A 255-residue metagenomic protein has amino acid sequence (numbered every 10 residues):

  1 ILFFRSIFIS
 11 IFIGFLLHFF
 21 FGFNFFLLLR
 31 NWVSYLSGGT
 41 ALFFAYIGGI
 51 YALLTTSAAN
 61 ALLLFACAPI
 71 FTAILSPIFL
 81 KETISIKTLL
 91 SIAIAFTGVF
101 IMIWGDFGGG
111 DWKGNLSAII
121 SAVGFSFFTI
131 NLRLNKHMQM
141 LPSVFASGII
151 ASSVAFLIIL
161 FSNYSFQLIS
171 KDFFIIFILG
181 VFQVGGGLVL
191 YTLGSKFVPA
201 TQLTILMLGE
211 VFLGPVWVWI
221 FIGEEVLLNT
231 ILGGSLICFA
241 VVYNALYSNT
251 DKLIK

Functional and structural regions predicted by a protein language model:
L2-F3, F26-W32, V99, W104-G124 (+2 more regions): Juxtamembrane helix-entry segments on the extracytoplasmic side of multipass membrane proteins
F3-F4, A61-C67, L132-S152, V184-I220: Helix-helix packing/entry segments at the starts of transmembrane helices
S6, W104, L208-K255: C-terminal-most transmembrane helix of multi-pass membrane proteins
S10-I13, T72-A73, F107-N163, I176 (+1 more regions): Transmembrane alpha-helical segments that form core, pore/gating elements of small-molecule transporters/exporters
F12, L17, G49, A68-L90 (+1 more regions): C-terminal transmembrane-helix exit sites in multi-pass transporters
I13, L17, L42, L75 (+4 more regions): Hydrophobic transmembrane alpha-helices of multi-pass small-molecule transport proteins
F20-N60, F65, I101, G180-V198: Specific transmembrane alpha-helical segments of multi-pass solute transporters/efflux pumps, especially DMT/EamA
G39, F43, I47, P69-I74 (+6 more regions): Hydrophobic/small/kink-forming positions within alpha-helical transmembrane segments of polytopic membrane proteins
